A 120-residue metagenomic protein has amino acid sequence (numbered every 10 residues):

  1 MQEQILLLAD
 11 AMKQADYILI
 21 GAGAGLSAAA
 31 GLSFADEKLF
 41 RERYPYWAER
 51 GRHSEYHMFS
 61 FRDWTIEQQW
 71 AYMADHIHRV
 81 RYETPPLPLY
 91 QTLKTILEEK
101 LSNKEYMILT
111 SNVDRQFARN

Functional and structural regions predicted by a protein language model:
M1-N120: Conserved catalytic core of sirtuin-type NAD+-dependent deacylases
